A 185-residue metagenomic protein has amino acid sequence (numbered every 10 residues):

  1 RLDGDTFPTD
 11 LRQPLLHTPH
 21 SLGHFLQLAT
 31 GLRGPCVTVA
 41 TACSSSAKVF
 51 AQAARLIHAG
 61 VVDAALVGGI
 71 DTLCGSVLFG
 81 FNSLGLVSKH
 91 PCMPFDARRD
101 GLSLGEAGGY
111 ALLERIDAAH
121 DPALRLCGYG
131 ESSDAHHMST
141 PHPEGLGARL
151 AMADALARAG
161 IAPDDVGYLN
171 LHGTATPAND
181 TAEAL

Functional and structural regions predicted by a protein language model:
L2-D3, F7, L11-Q52, V61 (+2 more regions): Conserved catalytic cysteine-centered active-site region of acyl-thioester-dependent Claisen-condensing enzymes
L26, S46, A53, F81 (+5 more regions): Conserved small-residue
G31, H58, A157-G160: Residue-level signal for alpha-helix termini/capping positions
V37-T41, A65-I70, A123-Y129, D164-L171: Beta-strand segments within the central parallel beta-sheet cores of soluble alpha/beta enzyme folds
Q52-A53, A151: Short, hydrophobic/aromatic alpha-helical segments in well-folded domains
A53, I57-L73: Short glycine/serine-rich loop segments
V87, P91-I161, G167-Y168: Condensing-enzyme catalytic core mediating Claisen C-C bond formation in acyl metabolism
H136-E144, T174-L185: Short glycine/threonine-rich loop-to-helix capping motif typified by GTGT followed within a few residues by an Asp-Pro
